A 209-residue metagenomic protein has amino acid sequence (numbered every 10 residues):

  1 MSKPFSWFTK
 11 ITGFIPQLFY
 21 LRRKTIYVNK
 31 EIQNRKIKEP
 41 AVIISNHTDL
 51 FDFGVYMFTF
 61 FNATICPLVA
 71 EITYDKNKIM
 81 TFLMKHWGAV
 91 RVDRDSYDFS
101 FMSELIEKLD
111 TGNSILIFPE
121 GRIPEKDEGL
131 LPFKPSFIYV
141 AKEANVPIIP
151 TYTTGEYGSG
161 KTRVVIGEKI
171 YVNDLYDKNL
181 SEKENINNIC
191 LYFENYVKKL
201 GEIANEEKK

Functional and structural regions predicted by a protein language model:
M1-P16: Helix-enriched interaction subdomains in cytosolic or periplasmic regions, typified by TIR/SEFIR signaling/NADase cores
P4, F101-K209: Non-catalytic C-terminal accessory region of glycerolipid acyltransferases and related lyso-lipid remodeling enzymes
T9, D75-I79, S159: Short, glycine/polar-rich helix-capping loops at beta-to-alpha or helix-loop-helix junctions that flank or form
G13-H47: Helix-to-loop junction immediately C-terminal to a conserved catalytic motif
R22, N62-T64, H86, G112 (+1 more regions): A generic structural signal for alpha->beta connector loops
R23-E31, F53-G54, M102-E104, P135: A generic local structural motif
R35-S96: Catalytic core of membrane glycerolipid acyltransferases/transacylases, capturing the structured, soluble-facing
